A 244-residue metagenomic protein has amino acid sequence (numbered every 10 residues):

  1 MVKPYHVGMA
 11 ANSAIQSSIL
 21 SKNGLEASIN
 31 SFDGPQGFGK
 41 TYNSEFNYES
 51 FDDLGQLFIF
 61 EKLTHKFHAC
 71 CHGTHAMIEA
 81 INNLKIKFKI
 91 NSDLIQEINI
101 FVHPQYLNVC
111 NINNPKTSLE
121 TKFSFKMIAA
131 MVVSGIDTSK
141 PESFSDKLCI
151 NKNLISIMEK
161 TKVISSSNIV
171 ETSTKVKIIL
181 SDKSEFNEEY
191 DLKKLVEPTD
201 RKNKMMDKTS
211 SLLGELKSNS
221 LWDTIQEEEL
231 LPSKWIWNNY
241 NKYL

Functional and structural regions predicted by a protein language model:
V2-N12, I19-L244: Terminal-appendage/accessory-domain detector
